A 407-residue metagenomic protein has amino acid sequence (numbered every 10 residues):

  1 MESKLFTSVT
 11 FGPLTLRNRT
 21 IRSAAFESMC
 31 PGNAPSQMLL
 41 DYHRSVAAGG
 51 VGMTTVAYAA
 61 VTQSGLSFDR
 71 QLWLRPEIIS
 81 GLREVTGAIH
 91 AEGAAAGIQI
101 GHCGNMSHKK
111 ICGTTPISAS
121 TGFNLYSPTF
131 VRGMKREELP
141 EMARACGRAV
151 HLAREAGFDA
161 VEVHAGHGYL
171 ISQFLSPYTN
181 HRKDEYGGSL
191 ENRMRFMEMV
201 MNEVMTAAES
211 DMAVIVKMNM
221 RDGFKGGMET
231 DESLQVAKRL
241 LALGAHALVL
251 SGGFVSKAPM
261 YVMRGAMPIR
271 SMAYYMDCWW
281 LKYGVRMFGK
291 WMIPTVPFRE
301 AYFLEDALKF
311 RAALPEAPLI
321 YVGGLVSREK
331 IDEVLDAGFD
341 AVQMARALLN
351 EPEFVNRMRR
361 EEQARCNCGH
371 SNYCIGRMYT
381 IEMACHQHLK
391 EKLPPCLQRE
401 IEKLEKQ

Functional and structural regions predicted by a protein language model:
M1-Q407: Flavin-dependent oxidoreductase catalytic cores
